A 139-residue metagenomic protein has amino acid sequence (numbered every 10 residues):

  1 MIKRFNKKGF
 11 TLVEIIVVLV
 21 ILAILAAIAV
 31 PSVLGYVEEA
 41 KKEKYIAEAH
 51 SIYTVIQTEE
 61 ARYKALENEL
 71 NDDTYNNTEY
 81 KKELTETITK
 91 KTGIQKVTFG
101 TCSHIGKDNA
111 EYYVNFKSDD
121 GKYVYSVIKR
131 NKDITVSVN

Functional and structural regions predicted by a protein language model:
M1-F10: N-terminal leader/signal peptides at the extreme start of proteins
K3, S137-N139: Short hydrophobic/aromatic patches at helix-to-coil boundaries
I16-S32: Alpha-helical hydrophobic helix detector
L34-S51: Aliphatic-rich helix starts adjacent to a transmembrane/signal segment
A49-E67: N-terminal alpha-helical signal peptides/signal-anchor transmembrane segments
K64, N68-Y125, K129-S137: Extracellular/periplasmic head regions of type IV pilus-like filament subunits
